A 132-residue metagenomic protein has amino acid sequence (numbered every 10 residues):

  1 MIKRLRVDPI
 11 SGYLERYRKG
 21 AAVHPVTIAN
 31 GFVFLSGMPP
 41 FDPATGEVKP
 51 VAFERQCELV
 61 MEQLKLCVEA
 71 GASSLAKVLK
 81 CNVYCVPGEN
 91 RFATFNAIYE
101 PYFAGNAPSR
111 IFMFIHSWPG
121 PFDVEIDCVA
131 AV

Functional and structural regions predicted by a protein language model:
M1-E62, L66-L79, C85-V132: N-terminal presequence-like segments and the immediate start of the first folded domain
